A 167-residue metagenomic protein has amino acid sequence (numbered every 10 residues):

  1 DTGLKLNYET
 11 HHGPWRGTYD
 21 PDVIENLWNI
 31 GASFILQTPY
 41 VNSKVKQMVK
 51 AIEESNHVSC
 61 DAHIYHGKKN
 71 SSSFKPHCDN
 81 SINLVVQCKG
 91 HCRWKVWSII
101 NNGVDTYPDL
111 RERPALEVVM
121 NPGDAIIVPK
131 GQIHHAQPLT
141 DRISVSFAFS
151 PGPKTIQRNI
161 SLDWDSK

Functional and structural regions predicted by a protein language model:
D1-D124, Q132-S166: Active-site region of the double-stranded beta-helix
I127: Conserved beta-strand-loop-short alpha-helix elements that form and flank the Mn2+/Mg2+-coordinating active site
